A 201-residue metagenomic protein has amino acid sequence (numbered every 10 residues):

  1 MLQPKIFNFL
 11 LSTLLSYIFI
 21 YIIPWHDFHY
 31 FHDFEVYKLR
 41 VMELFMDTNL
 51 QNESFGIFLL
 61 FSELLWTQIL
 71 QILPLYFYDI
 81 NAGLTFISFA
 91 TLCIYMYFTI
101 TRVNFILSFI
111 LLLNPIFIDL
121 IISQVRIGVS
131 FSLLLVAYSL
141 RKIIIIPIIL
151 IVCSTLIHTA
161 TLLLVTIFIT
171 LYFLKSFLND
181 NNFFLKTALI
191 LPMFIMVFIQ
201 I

Functional and structural regions predicted by a protein language model:
M1-I18: Start-transfer (signal-anchor) and selected internal transmembrane alpha helices of multi-pass inner/ER membrane
I23-E53, T67, L163-I201: Alpha-helical transmembrane segments and terminal signal-anchor/GPI-anchor hydrophobic tails, characterized by long
L39-R40, E53-Y78: Short hydrophobic/aromatic helix or loop-helix immediately within or flanking a transmembrane segment in polytopic
G83-T91, V125-L134, I157, T161-T166: Membrane-embedded alpha-helical segments of multi-pass membrane proteins, especially the transmembrane helices
T85-V103: Transmembrane-helix motifs of polytopic, lipid-linked glycan transferases
I106-Q124, G128-V129, L135, A160: Membrane-embedded helix bundles of polyisoprenyl
F131-I146: Membrane-interface transmembrane helices that cradle and orient dolichyl/undecaprenyl
I146-T170: Membrane-interface alpha helices of multi-pass inner-membrane proteins
